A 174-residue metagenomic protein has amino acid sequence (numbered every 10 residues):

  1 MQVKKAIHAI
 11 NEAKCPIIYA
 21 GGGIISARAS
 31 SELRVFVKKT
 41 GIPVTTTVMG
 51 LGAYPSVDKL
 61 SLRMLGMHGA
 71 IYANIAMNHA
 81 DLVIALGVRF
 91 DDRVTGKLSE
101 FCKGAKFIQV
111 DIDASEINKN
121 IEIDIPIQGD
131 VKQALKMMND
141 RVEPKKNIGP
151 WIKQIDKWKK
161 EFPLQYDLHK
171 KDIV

Functional and structural regions predicted by a protein language model:
V3, G104-V174: Phosphate/pyrophosphate-binding active-site segments
I7-I10, K14-I17, V37-G41, D81 (+3 more regions): Structural signal for hydrophobic packing residues in well-ordered secondary-structure cores of soluble enzyme domains
I7-V83: Anionic-ligand anchoring segments at beta-strand to alpha-helix junctions in alpha/beta enzyme folds, i.e., glycine
C15, L33-V35, S61-L62, A70-I71 (+5 more regions): General N-terminal targeting signals
A20, L86-G87, D130: Glycine-rich, N-terminal phosphate-binding loop of Rossmann-like dinucleotide-binding domains
I25-S26, G52, D91, S115-I117 (+1 more regions): Short, acidic Gly/Pro/Ser/Thr-rich loop/turn segments
R28-E32, P55-L60, V94-L98, N118-E122 (+1 more regions): Short acidic, glycine/serine/threonine-rich loops at helix termini
G66-I117: Phosphate/diphosphate-binding loops
